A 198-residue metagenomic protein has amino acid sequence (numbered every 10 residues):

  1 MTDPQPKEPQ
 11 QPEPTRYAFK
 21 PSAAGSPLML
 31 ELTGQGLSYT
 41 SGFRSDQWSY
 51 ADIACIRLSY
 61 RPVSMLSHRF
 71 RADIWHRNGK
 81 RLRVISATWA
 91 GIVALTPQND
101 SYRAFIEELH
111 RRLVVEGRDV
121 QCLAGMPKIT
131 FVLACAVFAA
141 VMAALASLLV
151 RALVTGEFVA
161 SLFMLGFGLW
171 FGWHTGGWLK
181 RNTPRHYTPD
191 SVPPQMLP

Functional and structural regions predicted by a protein language model:
M1-M29, S191-P198: Anionic N-terminal interaction surfaces
T2-K7, R103-P198: Eukaryotic intrinsically disordered, low-complexity regulatory linkers and tails enriched in Ser/Thr/Pro
A18, A54-Y60, D119-C122: Short secondary-structure junctions
S26-L28, R44-D46, N78-K80: Short acidic/polar mixed-charge low-complexity motifs
L28-L32, I74-W75: Short, exposed beta-strand/loop patches in secreted or surface proteins that constitute
T33-Y39, S45-V63: Phosphoinositide-dependent membrane-docking surfaces
S67-D73: Short aromatic-glycine-enriched beta-strand elements
D73-A104: Canonical phosphoinositide-binding patch of PH/PH-like domains
